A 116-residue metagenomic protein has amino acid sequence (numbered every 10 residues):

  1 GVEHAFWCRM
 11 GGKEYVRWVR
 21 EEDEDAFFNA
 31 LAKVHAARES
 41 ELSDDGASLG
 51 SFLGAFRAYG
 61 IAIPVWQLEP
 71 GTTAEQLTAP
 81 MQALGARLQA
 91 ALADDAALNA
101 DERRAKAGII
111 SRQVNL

Functional and structural regions predicted by a protein language model:
G1-T72: Extended, well-ordered protein cores
L49-G50, A55-L116: Alpha-helical oligomerization segments
